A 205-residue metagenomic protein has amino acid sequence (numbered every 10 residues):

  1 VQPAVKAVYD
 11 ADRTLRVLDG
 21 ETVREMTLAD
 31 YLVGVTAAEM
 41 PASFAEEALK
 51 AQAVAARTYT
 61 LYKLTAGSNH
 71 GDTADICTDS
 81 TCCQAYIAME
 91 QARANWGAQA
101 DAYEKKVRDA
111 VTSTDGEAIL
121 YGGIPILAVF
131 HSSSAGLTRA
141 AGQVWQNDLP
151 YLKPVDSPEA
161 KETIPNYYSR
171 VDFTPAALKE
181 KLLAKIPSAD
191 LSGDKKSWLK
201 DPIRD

Functional and structural regions predicted by a protein language model:
V1-D205: Conserved, single-site charged/polar hotspot
